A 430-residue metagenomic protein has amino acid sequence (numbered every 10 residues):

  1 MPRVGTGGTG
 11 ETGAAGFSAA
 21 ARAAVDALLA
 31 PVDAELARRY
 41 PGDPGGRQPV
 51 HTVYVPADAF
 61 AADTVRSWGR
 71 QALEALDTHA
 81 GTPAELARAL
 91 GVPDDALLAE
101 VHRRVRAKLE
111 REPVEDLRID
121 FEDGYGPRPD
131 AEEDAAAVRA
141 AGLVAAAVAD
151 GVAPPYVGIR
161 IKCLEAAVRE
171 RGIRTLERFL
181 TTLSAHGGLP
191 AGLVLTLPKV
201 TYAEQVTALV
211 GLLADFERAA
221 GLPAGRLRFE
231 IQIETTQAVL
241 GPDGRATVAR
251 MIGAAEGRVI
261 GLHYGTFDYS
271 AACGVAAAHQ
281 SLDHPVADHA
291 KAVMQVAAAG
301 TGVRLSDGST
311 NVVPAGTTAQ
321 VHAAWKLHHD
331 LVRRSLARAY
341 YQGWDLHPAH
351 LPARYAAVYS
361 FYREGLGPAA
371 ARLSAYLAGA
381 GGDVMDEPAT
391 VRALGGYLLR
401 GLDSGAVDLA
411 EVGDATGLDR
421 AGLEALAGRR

Functional and structural regions predicted by a protein language model:
M1-R430: Expand to "…catalyze enediolate/carbanion chemistry for C-C bond making/breaking, isomerization, decarboxylation
